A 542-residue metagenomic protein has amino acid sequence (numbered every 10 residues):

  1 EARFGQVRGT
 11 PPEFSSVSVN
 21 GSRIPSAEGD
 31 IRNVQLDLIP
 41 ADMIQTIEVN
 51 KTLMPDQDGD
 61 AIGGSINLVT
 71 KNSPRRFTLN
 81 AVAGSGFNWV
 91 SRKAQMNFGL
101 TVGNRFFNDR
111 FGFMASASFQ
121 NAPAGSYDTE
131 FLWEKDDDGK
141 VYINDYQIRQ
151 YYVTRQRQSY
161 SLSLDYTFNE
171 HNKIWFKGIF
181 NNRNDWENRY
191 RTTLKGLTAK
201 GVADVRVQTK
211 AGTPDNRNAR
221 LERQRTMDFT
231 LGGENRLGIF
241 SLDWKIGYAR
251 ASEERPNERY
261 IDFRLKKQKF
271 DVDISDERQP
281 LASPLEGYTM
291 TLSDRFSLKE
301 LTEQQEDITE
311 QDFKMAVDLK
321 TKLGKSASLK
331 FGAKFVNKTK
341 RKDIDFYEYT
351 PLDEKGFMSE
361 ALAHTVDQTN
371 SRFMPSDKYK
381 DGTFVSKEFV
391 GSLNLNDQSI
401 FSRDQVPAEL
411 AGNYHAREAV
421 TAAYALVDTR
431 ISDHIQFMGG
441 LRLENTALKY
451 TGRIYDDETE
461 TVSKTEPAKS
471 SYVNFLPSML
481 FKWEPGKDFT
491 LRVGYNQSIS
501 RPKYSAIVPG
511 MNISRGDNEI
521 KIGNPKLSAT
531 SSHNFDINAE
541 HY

Functional and structural regions predicted by a protein language model:
E1-R23: Extracytoplasmic beta-strand/coil segments of soluble accessory domains associated with Gram-negative outer-membrane
R3-Q6, S18, R32-D37, V49 (+2 more regions): N-terminal periplasmic accessory domains that precede and gate Gram-negative outer-membrane beta-barrel machines
R23-K51: Short acidic/polar hinge/loop motifs at secondary-structure boundaries that mediate gating or recognition
L79-A81, F111-A115, I174-F176, L231 (+4 more regions): Transmembrane beta-strands of outer-membrane beta-barrel proteins
S85-W89, F119-P123, F180-N184, L237 (+8 more regions): Transmembrane beta-strands of outer-membrane beta-barrel pores
R92-L194, Q224-L231, N235-G238, P477-M479: Transmembrane beta-barrel wall of Gram-negative outer-membrane proteins
Q208-D228, A408, G412-T421, S470 (+1 more regions): Outer-membrane beta-barrel signature, preferentially recognizing the C-terminal barrel domain of Gram-negative
D271-E300, E354-G412: Flexible glycine-rich, low-complexity coil/linker segments exposed to the extracellular/periplasmic environment
